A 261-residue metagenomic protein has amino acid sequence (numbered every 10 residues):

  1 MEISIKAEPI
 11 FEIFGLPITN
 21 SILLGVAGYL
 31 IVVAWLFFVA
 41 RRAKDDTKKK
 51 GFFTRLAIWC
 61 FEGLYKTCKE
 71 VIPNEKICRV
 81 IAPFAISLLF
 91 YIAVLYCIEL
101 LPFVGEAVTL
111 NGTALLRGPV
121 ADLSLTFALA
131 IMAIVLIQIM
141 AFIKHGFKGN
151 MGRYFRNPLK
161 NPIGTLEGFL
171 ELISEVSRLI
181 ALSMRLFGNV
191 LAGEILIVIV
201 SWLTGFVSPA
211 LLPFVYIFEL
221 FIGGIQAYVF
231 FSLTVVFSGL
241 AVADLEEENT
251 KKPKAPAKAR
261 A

Functional and structural regions predicted by a protein language model:
M1-A261: Selective transmembrane helix interface/packing segments
